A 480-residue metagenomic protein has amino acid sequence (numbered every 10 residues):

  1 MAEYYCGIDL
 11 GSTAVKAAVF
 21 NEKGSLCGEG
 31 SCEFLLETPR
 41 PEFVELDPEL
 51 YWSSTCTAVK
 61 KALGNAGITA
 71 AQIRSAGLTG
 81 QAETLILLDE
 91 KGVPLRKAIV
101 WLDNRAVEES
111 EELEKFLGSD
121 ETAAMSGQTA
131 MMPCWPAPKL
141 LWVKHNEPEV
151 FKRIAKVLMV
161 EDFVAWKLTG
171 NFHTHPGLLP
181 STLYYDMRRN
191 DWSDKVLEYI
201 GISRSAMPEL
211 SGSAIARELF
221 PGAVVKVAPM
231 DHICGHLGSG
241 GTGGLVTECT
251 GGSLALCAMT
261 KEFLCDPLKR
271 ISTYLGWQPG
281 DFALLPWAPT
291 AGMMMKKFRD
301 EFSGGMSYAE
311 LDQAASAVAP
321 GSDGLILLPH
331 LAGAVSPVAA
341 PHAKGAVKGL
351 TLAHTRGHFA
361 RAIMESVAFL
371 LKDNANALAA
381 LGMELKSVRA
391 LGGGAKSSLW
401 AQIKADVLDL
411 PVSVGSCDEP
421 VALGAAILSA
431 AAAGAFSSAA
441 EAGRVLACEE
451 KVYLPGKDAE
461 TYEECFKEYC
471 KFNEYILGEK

Functional and structural regions predicted by a protein language model:
M1-K97, R153, P208, G222-V227 (+3 more regions): N-terminal glycine/serine-rich phosphate-binding loop of ATP-dependent small-molecule kinases, especially carbohydrate
C6-G7, P48, V107, E114-A130 (+4 more regions): Active-site core segments that coordinate phosphate-bearing ligands/cofactors across diverse enzyme families
C32-F34, G212, P455: Active-site donor-binding loop signature of nucleotide-sugar glycosyltransferases
G64-W101, T129-C134, A165-D186, E209-G212 (+1 more regions): Short beta-strand-loop/turn "lid" adjacent to the catalytic site in phosphate-handling enzymes
L197-I215: A conserved helix-loop-beta module that forms one wall/lid of the active-site cleft in ATP-utilizing catalytic domains
